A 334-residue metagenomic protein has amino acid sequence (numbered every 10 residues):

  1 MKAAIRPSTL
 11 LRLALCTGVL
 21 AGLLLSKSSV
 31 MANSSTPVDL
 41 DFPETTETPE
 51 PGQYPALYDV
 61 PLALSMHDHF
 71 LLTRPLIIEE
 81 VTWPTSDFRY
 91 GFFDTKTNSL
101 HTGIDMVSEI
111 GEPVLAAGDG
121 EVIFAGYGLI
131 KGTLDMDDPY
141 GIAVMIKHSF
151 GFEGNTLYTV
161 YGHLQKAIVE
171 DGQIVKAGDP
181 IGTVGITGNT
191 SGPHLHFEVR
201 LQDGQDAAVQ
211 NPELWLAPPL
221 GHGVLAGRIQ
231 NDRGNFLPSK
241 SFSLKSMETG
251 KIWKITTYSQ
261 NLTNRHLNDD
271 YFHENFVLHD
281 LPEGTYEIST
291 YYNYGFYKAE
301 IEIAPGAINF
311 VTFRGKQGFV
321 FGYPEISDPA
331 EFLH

Functional and structural regions predicted by a protein language model:
K2-C16: N-terminal Sec-pathway targeting helices
T17-S28: Hydrophobic alpha-helical membrane-insertion segments, chiefly the h-region of N-terminal signal peptides
V30-A143, K147-G151, A177, I186 (+4 more regions): Surface-exposed, glycine-biased beta-strand/turn segments
E109-G111, L115, F152-G178: Short histidine-centered loop motifs in beta-beta connectors
L134-H148, Q173-H222: Conserved, short, structured surface segments that act as functional micro-motifs
Y161, L278-H279: Hydrophobic core positions of the immunoglobulin-like beta-sandwich fold
E248-N275: Short, acidic Ser/Thr/Gly-rich low-complexity loop/linker segments typical of extracellular and cell-surface proteins
Y271-E274, L281-P282, N293: Beta-strand-dominated extracellular/periplasmic modules and repeats in secreted or surface-exposed proteins
